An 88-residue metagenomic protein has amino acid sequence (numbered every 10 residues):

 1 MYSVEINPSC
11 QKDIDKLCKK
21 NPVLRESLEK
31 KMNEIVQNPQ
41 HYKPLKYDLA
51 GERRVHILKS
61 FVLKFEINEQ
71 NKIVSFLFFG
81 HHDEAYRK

Functional and structural regions predicted by a protein language model:
M1-V4, D15-R25, I57-F61, E66-K88: Enriched for short, Lys/Arg-rich terminal
E5, E29-K30: PIN-domain endoribonuclease scaffold, especially VapC-family toxins
Q11, Q37-Q40, Q70: Residue-identity detector for glutamine
M32-H56, E84: A short, surface-exposed loop/turn module that caps and links secondary-structure elements
